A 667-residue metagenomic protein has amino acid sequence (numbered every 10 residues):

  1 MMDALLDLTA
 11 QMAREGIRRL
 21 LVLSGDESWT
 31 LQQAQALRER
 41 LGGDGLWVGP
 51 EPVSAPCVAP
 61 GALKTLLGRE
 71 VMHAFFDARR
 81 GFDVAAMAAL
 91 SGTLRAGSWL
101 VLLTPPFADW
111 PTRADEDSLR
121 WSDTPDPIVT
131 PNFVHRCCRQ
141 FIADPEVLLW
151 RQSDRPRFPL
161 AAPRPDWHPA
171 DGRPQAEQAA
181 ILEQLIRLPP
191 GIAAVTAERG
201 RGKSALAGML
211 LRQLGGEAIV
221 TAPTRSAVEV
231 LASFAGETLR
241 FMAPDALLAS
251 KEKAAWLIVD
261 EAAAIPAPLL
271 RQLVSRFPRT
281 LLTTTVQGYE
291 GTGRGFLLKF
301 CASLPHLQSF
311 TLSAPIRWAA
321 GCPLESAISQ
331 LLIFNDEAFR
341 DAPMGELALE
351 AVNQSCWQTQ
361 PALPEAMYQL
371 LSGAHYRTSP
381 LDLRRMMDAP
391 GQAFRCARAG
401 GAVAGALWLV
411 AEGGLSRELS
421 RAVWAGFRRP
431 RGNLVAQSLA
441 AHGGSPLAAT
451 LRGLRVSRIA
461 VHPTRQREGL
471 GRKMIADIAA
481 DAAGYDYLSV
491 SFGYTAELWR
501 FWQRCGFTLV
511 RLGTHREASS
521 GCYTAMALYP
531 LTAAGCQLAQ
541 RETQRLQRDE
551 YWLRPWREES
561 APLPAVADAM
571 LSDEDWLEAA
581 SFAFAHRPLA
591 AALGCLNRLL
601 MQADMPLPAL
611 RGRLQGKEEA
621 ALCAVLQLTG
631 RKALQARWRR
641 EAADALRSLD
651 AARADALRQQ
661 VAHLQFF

Functional and structural regions predicted by a protein language model:
M1-L8, P169-P189: N-terminal pre-P-loop "Q-motif" helix
R18-D26, R38-P50, A194-T196, G216-V228: Conserved RecA-like ASCE P-loop NTPase motor core of nucleic-acid helicases/translocases
T30, K203: Conserved lysine of the Walker
L63-L160: N-terminal accessory nucleic-acid engagement/regulatory domains that precede and modulate ATP-driven motor cores
P127-R173, C301-R340: Conserved coupling/interface region of RecA-like P-loop/ASCE motor cores
A205-M209, R458-D481: Conserved acetyl-CoA-binding loop-helix of GNAT-fold acetyltransferases
A246-L248, W256, P268-L269, S275-Y376 (+2 more regions): Terminal substrate-recognition subdomain of acyl/acetyltransferases
G391-L409, R417: Conserved beta-hairpin
